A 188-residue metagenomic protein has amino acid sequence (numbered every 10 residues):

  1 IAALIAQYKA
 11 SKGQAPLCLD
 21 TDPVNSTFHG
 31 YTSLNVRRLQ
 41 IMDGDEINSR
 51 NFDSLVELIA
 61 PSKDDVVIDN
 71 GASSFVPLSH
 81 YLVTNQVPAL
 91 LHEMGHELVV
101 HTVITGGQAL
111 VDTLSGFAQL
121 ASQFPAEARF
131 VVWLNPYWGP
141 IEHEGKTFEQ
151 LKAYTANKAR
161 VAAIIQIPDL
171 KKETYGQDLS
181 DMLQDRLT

Functional and structural regions predicted by a protein language model:
I1-I5: Glycine-rich phosphate-binding P-loop
K12-S26: Short beta-strand-centered segment that lines the nucleotide-binding/catalytic pocket of NTP-utilizing
A15-P16, V36, V66, L98 (+1 more regions): Hydrophobic anchor at the start of a short beta-strand that flanks the dinucleotide cofactor-binding loop
V24-I41: P-loop NTPase switch/communication element
Q40-G44, D64-L82: Switch II (G3) loop of P-loop NTPases
I47-V56, L82: Glycine-rich, highly charged phosphate/nucleotide-binding loops
S74-D169, E173-Q177: Conserved catalytic-core segment of NTP-binding enzymes
S180-T188: NTP-binding/hydrolysis catalytic cores, primarily Walker-type P-loop NTPases
